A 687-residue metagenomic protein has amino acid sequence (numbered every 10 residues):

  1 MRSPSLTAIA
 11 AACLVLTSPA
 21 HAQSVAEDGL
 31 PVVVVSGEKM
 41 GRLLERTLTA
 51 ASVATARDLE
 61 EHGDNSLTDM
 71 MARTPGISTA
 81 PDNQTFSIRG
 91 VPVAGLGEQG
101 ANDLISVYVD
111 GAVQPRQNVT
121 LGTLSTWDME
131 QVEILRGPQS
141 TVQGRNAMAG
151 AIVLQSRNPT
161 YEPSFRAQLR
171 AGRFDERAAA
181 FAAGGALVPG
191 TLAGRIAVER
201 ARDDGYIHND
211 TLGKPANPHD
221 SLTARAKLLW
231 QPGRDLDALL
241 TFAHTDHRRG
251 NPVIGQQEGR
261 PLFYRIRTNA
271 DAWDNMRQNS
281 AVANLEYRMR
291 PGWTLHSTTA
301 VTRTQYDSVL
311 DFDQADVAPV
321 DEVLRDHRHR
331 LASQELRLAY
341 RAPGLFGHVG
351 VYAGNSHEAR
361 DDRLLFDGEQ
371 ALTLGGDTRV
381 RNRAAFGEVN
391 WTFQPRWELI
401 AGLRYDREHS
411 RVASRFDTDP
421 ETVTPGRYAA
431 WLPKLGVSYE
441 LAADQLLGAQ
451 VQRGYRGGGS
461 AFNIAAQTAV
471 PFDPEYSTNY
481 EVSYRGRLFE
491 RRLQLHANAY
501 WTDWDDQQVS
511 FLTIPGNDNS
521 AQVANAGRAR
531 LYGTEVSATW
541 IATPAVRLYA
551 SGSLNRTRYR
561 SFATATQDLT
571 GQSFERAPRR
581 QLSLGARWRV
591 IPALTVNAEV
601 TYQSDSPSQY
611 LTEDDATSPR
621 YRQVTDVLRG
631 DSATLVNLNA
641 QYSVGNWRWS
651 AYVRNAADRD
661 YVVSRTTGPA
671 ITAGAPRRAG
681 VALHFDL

Functional and structural regions predicted by a protein language model:
M1-D64, T68-T74, G184, R234-A238 (+7 more regions): N-terminal Sec signal peptide and the immediately downstream disordered periplasmic leader that contains the TonB box
D28-E162, V482, T667: Acidic, small-polar-rich N-terminal luminal/periplasmic segments of exported/outer-membrane proteins
N102-L104, R116-N118, W127-E133, T141-N209 (+7 more regions): Outer-membrane beta-barrel translocator/receptor signature
D210-P215, A353-Q445, R456-G458, Q467 (+2 more regions): Signature of Gram-negative outer-membrane beta-barrel scaffolds
G213, N217-H357, E481, Q494-H496: Outer-membrane beta-barrel domain signature, strongest for Gram-negative TonB-dependent receptors and also present
N284-F312, E440, L446-Q452, P474-S553 (+3 more regions): Membrane-embedded beta-barrel scaffold of Gram-negative outer-membrane proteins
H348, L399, R407, W501-D503 (+2 more regions): Gram-negative outer-membrane beta-barrel transporters
Y602-A616, Q641-L687: C-terminal beta-signal and adjacent terminal beta-strands/loops of Gram-negative outer-membrane beta-barrel proteins
